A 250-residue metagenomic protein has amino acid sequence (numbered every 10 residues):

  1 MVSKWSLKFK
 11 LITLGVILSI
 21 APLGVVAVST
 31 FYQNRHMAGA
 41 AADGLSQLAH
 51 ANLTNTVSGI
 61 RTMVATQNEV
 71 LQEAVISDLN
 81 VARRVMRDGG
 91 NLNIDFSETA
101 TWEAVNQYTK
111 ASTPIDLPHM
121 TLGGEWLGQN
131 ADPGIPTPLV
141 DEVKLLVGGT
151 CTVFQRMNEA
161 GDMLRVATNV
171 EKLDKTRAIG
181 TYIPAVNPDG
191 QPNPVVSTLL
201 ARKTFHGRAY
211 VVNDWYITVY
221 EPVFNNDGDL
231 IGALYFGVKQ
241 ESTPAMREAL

Functional and structural regions predicted by a protein language model:
S3-A41, L45: Extreme N-terminal signal-anchor transmembrane helix of membrane signaling/transducer proteins, especially in bacteria
F31-I115: Membrane-proximal amphipathic alpha-helices that sit immediately adjacent to an N-terminal transmembrane/signal-anchor
T54, Q72, I76, D132-K144 (+1 more regions): Short amphipathic alpha-helical segments
E103-L200, A209-V211: Extracellular/periplasmic ligand-sensing ectodomains of membrane signal-transduction proteins
D162, K203, D227-D229: Residue-level signal for well-ordered, solvent-exposed loop/turn and beta-edge residues enriched in charged/polar side
K203-F205, N213-P222: A short beta-strand signature within small-molecule sensing/ligand-binding domains used in signal transduction
N213-Y216, Y235-E248: Helix-start (N-cap) segments at beta->loop->alpha junctions that couple sensory/regulatory domains to adjoining helices
E221, N225-E241: Short, hydrophobic beta-strand elements of compact beta-sandwich sensory domains
